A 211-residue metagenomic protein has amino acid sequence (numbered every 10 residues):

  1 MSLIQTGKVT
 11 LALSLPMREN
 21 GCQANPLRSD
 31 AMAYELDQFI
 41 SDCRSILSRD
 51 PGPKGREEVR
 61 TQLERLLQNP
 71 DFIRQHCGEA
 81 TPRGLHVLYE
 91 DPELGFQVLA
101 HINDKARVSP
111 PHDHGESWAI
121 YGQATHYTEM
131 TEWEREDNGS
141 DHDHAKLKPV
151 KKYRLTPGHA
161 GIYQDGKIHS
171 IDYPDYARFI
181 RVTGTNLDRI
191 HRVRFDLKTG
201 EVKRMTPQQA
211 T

Functional and structural regions predicted by a protein language model:
T10, E19, Q23, R28-S29: Short, positively charged and aromatic/hydrophobic N-terminal segments
E79-K105: A short glycine-rich, His/Asp/Glu-containing loop-to-beta-strand
A100-H114, Q164-G166: Conserved short histidine dyad/triad with adjacent acidic residue
S109-H112, M130-T131, I168-P174, R181: Short beta-strand His + acidic residue motifs that chelate non-heme Fe in jelly-roll/DSBH and cupin folds
E116-E134: Glycine- and acidic-residue-biased ligand/ion/polar-headgroup-sensing regions
W118-Q123, G161, S170-I171: His/acidic/aromatic-lined binding-pocket segments of jelly-roll/cupin-type domains and related regulatory beta-sandwich
I120, Y176-H191: A short hydrophobic beta-strand segment most commonly corresponding to one strand of the jelly-roll/cupin
E136-G166: Short acidic-glycine-tyrosine-enriched beta hairpin
